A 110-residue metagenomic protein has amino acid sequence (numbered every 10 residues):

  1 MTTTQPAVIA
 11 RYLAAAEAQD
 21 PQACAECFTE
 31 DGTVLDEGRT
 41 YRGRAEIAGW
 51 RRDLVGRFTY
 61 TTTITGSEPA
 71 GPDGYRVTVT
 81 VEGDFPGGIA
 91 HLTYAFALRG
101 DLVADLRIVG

Functional and structural regions predicted by a protein language model:
M1-E26: Short, low-complexity N-terminal intrinsically disordered segments enriched in polar/charged residues
Y12, C24-A25, G32, G43 (+4 more regions): Hydrophobic pocket/interface hotspot
P21-Q22, E30-S67: A solvent-exposed, acidic/Ser-Thr-rich amphipathic alpha-helical stretch
Y60-T62, G88-T93: Short, surface-exposed coil-to-beta transition loops
S67-E68, F96: A structural signal for short hydrophobic beta-strand segments in well-ordered beta-sheet cores
P69-D73, P86-A90: A generic structural micro-feature
G71-V81: A short hydrophobic beta-strand element
H91-G110: Short beta-strand edge/turn micro-motifs at domain boundaries
